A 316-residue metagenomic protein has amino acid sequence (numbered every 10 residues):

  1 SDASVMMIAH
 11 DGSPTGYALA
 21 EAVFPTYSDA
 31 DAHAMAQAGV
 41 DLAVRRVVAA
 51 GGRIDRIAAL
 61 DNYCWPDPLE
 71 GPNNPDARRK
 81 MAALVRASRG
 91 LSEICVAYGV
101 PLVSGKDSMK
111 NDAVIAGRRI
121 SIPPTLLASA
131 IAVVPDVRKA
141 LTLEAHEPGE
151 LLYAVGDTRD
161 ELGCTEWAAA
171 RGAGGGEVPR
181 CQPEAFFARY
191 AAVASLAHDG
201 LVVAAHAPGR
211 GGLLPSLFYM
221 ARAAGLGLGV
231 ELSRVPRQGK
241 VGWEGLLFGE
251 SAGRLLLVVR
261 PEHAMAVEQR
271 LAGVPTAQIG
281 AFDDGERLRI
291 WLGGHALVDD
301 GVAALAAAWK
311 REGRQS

Functional and structural regions predicted by a protein language model:
S1-D160, T165-P179, L247: Glycine-rich phosphate/pyrophosphate-binding loop regions near the starts of catalytic domains
S1-S4, A9-A18, F24, A36 (+5 more regions): Long hydrophobic segments that form regular secondary structure
D76-I94, Y98-L127, H198-S316: Glycine-/charge-enriched secondary-structure boundary and capping motifs
